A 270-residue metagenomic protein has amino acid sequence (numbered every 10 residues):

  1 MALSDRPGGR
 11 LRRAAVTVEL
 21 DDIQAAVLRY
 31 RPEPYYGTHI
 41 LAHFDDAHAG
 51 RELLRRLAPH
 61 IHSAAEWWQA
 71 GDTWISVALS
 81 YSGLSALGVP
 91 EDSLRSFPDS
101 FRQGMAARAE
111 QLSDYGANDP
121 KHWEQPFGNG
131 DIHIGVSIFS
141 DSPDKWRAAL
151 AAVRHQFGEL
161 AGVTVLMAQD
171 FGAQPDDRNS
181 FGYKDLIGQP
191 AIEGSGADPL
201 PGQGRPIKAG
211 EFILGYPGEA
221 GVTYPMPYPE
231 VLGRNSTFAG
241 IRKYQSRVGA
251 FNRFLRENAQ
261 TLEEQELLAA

Functional and structural regions predicted by a protein language model:
M1-A270: Long, low-complexity, Ser/Thr/Gly/Pro-rich intrinsically disordered segments that act as flexible linkers and assembly
